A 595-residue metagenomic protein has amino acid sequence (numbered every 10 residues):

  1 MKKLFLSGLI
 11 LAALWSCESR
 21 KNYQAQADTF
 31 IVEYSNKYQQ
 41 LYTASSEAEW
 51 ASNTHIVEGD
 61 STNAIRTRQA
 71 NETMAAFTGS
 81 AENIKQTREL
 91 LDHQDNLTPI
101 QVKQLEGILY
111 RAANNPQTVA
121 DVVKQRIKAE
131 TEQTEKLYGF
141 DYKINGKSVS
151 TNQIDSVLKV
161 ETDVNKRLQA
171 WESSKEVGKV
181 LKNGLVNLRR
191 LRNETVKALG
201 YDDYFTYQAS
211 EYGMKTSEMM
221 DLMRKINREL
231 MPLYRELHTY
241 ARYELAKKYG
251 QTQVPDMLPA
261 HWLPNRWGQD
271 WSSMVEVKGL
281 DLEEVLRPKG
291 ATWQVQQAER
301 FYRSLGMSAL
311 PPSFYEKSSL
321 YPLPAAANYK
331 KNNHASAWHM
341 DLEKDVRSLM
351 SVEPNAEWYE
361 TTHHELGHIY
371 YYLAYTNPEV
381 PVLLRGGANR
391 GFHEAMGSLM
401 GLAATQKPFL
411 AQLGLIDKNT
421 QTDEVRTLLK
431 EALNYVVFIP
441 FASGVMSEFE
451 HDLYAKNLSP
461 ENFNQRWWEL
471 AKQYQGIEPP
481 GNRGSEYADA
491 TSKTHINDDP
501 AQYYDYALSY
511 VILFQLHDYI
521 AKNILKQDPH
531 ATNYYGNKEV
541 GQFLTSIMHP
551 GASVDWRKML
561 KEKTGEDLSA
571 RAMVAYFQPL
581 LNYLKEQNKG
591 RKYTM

Functional and structural regions predicted by a protein language model:
M1-L4: Positively charged n-region of N-terminal signal peptides that target proteins for export
L14-S16: C-terminal motif of bacterial Sec signal peptides marking the signal peptidase cleavage site
E18-A27, N53, G59-T62, G107-I108 (+10 more regions): C-terminal, non-catalytic "cap/extension" segments appended to globular domains
E18-N187, T494, A501-Y504, L560 (+3 more regions): N-terminal helix-rich structural modules
K147-N152, V186-S348, Q421-A432, F438: Active-site-proximal, well-structured secondary-structure segments within enzyme catalytic domains
N165, E172, A327-N355, L366 (+1 more regions): Active-site scaffold of zinc-dependent metalloenzymes
M223-L233, G386-E424, S509: Post-HExxH zinc-binding segment in Zn-dependent metallohydrolases
E353-T376, E394-S398, F449: Active-site recognition of the HExxH zinc-binding catalytic motif
